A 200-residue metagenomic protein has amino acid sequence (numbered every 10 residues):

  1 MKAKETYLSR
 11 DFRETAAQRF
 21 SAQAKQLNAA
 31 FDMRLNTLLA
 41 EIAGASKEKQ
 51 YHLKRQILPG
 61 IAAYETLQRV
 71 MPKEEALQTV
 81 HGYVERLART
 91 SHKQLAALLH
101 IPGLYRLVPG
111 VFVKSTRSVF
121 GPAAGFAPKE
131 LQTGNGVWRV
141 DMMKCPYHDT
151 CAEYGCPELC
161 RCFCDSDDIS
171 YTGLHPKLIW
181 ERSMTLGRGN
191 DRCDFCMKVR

Functional and structural regions predicted by a protein language model:
M1-L67: N-terminal, charged low-complexity regulatory/assembly segments
L8, K49, L99-A123, G173-K198: Unusually extended, aromatic-enriched hydrophobic runs near protein termini
F31, F126-E130, W180: Generic structural motif
R55, T66-G155, L159: Amphipathic interaction/junction segments at domain boundaries or subunit interfaces
G136-D141, P146, T150, Y154-R200: C-terminal non-catalytic interaction appendages of large macromolecular assemblies
